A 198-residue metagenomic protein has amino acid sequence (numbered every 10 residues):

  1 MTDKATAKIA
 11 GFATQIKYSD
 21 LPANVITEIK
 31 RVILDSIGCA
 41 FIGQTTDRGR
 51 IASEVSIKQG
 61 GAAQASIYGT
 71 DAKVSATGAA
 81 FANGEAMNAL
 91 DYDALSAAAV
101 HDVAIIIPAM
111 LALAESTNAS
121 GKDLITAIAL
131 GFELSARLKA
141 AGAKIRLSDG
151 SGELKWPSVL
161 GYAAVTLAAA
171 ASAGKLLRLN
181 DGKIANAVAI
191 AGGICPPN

Functional and structural regions predicted by a protein language model:
M1-N198: N-terminal core-entry segment
